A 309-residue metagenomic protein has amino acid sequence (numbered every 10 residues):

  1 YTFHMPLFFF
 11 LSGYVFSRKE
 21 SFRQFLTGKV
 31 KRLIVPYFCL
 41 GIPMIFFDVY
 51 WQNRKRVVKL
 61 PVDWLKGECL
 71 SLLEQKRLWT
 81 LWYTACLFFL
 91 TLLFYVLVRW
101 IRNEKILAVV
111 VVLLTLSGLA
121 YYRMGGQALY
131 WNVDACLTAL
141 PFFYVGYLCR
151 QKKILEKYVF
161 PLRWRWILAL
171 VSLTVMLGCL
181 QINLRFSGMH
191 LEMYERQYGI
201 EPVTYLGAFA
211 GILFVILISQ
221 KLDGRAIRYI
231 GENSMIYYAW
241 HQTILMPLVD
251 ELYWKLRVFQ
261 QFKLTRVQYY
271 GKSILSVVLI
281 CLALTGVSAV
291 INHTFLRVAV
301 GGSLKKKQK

Functional and structural regions predicted by a protein language model:
Y1-K309: Alpha-helical transmembrane segments and their immediate juxtamembrane cytosolic regions
